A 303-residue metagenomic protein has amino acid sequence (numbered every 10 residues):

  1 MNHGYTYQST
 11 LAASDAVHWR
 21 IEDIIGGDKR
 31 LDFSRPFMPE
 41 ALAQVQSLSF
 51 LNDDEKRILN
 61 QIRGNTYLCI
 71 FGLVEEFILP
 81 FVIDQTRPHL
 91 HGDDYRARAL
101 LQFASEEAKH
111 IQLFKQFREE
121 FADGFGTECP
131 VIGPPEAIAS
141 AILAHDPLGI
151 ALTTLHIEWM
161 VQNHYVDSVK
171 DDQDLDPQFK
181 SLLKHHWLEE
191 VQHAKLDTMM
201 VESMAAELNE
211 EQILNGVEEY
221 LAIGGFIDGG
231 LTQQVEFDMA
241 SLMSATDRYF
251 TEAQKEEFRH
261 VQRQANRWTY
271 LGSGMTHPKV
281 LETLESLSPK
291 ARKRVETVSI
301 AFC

Functional and structural regions predicted by a protein language model:
M1-R98, E119-P135, A141-L148, A206-C303: Terminal targeting/low-complexity segments that flank the catalytic cores of oxidoreductases
F71-E75, L79, F103-R118, A151-Y165 (+1 more regions): Alpha-helical transition-metal enzyme core signature, strongest for iron centers
T86, R118, S168-V169, V201: Broad structural signal for hydrophobic residues in well-ordered alpha-helices, predominantly aliphatic
G92, D174-L175: Juxtamembrane helix-boundary/capping and inter-helix hinge elements in multi-pass membrane proteins
E107, E190, M200-E202, Q233-D238: Low-complexity, flexible helical/coil segments
E119-Q173, S181-K184: Active-site cradle of extracellular carbohydrate-active enzymes
V161-N163, K170-D172, Q178-A206: Active-site-proximal binding-pocket segments
